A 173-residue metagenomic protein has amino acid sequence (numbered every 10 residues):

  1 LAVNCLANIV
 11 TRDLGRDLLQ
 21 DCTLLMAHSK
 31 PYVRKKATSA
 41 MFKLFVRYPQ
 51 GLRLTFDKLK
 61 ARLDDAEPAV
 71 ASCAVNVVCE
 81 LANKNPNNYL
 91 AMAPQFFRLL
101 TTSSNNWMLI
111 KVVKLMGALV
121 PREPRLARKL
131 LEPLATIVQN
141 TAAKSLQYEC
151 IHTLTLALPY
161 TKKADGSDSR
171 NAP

Functional and structural regions predicted by a protein language model:
L1-P173: Extended alpha-solenoid helical-repeat scaffolds
